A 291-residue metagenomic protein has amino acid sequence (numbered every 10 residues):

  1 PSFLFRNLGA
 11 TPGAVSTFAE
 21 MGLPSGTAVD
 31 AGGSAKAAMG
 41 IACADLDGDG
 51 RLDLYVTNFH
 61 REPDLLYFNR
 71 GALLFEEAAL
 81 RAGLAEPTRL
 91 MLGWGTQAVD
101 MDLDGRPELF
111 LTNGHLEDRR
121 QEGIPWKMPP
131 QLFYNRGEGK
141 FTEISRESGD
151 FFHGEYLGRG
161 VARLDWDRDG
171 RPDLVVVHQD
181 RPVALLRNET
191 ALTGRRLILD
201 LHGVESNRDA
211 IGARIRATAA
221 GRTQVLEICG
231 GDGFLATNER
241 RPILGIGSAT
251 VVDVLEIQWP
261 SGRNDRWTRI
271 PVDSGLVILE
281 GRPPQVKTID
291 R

Functional and structural regions predicted by a protein language model:
P1-G9, S16-L46, G50, L54: Internal metal/ion-chelating core segments
P1-M21, P63-A78, R120-T142, P182-G194: Beta-propeller blade repeat segments, especially FG-GAP/WD-type strand-to-loop junctions in 6- to 7-bladed propeller
R6, A38-G48, G93-L103, G149 (+1 more regions): Beta-propeller blade termini
T17-A35, E76-L92, I124, T142-Y156 (+2 more regions): Short loop/turn motifs that recur once per blade in beta-propeller domains
A37, E62, L92-W94, M128 (+2 more regions): Beta-rich catalytic cores
D49, D53-N58, L109-N113, D173-H178 (+1 more regions): Hydrophobic beta-strand segments that make up the repeating blades of beta-propeller and related beta-repeat
E117, P125-Q131, N135-R291: Gly/Ser/Thr/Pro-enriched helix-cap/hinge segments flanking short amphipathic alpha-helices
